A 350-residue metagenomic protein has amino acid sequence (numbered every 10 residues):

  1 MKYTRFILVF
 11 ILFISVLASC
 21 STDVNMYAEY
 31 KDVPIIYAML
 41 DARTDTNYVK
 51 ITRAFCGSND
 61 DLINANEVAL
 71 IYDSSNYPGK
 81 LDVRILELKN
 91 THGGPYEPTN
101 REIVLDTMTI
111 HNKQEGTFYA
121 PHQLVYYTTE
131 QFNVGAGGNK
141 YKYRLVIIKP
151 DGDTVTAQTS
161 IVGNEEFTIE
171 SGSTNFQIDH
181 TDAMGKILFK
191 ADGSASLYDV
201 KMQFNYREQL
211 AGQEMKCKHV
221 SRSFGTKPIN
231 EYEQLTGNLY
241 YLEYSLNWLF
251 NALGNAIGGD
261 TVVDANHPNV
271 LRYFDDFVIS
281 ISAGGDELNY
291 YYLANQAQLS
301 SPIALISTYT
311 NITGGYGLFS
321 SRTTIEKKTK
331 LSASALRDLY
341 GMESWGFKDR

Functional and structural regions predicted by a protein language model:
M1-I7: Bacterial N-terminal signal peptides that target proteins for export
V16-S19: C-terminal motif of bacterial Sec signal peptides marking the signal peptidase cleavage site
S21-R350: A sequence/structural signal for flexible, mid-protein segments enriched in small/helix-disrupting residues
